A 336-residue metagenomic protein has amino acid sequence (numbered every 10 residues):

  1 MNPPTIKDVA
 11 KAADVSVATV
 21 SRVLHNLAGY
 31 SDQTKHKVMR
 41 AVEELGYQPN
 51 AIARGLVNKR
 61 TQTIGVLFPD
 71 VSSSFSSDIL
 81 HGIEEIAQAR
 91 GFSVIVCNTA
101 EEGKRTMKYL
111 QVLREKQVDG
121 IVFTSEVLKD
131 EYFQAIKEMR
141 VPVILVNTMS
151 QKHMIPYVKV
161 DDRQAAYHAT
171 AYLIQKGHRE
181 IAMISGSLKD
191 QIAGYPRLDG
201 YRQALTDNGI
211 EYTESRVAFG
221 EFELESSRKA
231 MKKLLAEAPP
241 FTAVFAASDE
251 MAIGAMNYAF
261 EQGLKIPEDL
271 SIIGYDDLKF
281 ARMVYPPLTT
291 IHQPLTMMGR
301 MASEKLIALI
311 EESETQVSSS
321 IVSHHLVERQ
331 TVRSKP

Functional and structural regions predicted by a protein language model:
M1-Q62, R333-P336: N-terminal helix-turn-helix DNA-binding module of bacterial transcription factors
Y47-G120, S187, L198-T206, A243: Amphipathic helical "hinge" segments at domain boundaries
P69-S77, V96-R105, V158-H168, I184-A230 (+4 more regions): Hinge/beta->alpha junction and helix N-cap segments in small-molecule ligand-binding domains
S93, E101, F123-H168, L188 (+3 more regions): Flexible loop/hinge segments that line or gate small-molecule binding clefts
V118-T124, A182-S185, V217, A238-S248 (+1 more regions): Periplasmic-binding protein-like
A230-P336: Flexible loop/turn connectors
